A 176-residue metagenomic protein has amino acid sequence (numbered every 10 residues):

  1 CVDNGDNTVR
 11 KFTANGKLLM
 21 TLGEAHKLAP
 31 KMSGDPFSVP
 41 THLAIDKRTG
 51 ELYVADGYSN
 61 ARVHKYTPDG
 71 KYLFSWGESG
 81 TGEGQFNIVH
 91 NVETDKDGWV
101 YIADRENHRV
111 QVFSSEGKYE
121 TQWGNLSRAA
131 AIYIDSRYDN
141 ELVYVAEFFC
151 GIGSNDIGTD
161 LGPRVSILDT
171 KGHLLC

Functional and structural regions predicted by a protein language model:
C1-C176: Eukaryotic scaffold repeat domains enriched in small/polar residues
